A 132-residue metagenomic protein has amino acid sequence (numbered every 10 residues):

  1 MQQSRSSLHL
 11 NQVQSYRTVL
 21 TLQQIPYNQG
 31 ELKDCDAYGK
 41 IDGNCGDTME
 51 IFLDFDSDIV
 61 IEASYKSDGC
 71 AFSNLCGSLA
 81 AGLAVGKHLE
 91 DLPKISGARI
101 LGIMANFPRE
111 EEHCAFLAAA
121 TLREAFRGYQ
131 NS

Functional and structural regions predicted by a protein language model:
M1-S132: Domain-level signature for proteins that mediate thiol-based redox and metal-cofactor handling
